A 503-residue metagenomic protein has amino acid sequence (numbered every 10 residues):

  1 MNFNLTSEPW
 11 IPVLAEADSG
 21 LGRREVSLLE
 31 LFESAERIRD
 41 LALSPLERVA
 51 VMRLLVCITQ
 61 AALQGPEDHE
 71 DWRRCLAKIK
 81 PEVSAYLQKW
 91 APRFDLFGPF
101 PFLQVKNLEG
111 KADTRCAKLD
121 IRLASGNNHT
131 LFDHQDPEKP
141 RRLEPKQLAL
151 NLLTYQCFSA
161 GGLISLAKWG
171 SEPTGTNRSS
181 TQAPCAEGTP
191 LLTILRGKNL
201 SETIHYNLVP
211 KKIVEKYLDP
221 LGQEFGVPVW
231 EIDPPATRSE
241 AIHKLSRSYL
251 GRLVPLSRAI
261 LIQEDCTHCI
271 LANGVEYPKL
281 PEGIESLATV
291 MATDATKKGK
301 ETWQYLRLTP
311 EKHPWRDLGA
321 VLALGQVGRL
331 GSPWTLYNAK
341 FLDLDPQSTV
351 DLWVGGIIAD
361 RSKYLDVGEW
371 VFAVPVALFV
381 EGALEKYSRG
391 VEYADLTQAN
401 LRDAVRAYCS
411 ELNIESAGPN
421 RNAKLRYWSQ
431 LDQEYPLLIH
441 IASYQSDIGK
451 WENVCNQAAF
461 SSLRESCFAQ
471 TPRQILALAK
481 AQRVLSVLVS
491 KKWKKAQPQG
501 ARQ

Functional and structural regions predicted by a protein language model:
M1-G126, T154-Q503: Extended alpha-helical scaffolding segments
H129-T130: Eukaryotic intrinsically disordered and solvent-exposed regulatory patches
D136-K139: Flanking scaffold residues of small Cys/His-coordinated metal-binding clusters
E144-Q147: Short Cys/His-rich metal-coordination motifs, predominantly Zn2+-binding knuckles/fingers
A149-L152: Short functional micro-motifs and their immediate structural scaffolds
